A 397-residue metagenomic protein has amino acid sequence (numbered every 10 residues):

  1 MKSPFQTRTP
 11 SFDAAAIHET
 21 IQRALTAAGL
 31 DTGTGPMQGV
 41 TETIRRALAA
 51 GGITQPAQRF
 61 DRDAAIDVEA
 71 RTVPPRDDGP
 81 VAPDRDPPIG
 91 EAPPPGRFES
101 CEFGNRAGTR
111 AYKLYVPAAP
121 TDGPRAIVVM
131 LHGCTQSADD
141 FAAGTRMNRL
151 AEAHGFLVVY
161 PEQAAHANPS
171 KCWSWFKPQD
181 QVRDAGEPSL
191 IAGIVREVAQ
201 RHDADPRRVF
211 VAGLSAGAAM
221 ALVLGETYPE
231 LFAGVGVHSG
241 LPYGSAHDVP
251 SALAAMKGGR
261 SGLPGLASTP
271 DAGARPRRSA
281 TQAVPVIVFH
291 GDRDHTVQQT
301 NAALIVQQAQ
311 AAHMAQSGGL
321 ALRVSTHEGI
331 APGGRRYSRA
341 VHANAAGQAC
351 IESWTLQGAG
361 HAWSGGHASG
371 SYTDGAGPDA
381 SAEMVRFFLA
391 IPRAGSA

Functional and structural regions predicted by a protein language model:
M1-I127, D139-T145, A212, A216 (+7 more regions): A domain-start/cap signature at the N-terminus of enzymes
P120-R125, L131-P169, S245: Short substrate-entry loop that stabilizes the transition state in hydrolases
V129-T135, S239, H290, Q357: The conserved beta1-alpha1 loop
E162-G186: Cap/lid segment of the alpha/beta-hydrolase catalytic domain
Q179-H202, V223: Alpha/beta-hydrolase active-site loop
Q200-R201, P206-T281, H295: Primarily recognizes the serine-hydrolase "nucleophile elbow" in alpha/beta-hydrolase and SGNH/GDSL folds
V288-H290, D294: Short beta-strand/loop motif that positions the catalytic acidic residue of the alpha/beta-hydrolase fold
T296-N301, S364: Conserved alpha/beta-hydrolase "acid-adjacent" motif
